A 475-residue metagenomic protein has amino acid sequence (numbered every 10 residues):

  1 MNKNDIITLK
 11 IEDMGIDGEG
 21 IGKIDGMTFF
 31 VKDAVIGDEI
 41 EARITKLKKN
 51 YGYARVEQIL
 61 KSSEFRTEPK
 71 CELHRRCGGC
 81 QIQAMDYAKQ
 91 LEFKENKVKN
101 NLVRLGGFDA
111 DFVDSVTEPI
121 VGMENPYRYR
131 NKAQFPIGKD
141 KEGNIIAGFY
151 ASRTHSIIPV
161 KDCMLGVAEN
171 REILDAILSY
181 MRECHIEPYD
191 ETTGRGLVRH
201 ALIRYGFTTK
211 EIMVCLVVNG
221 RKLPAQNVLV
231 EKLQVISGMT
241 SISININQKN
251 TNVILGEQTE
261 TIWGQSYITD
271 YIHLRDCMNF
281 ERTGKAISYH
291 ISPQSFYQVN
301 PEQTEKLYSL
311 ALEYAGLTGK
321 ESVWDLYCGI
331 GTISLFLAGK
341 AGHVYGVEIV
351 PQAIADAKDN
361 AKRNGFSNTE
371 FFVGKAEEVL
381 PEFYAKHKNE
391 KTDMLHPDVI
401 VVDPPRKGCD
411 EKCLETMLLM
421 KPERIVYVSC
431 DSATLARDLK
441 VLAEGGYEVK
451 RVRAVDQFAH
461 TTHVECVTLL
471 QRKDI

Functional and structural regions predicted by a protein language model:
M1-P69, L73, F371: Terminal RNA-binding accessory module
N2-D5, I16, A225-I475: Rossmann-like S-adenosyl-L-methionine
G20-D25, G148-A151, C215-V217, A357: Short, acidic/hydrophobic/Gly-rich beta-strand patch recurrent on exposed beta strands that often constitutes part
E57-P69, R75-P188, L223: Extended interfacial segments that mediate partner engagement and assembly in macromolecular machines
E118-N125, E191-T192, H200, R204 (+1 more regions): Short, solvent-exposed loop/turn elements at beta->coil junctions and helix N-caps that rim active or binding pockets
Y127-N131, K210, T462-H463: A short, glycine/Asx- and small/polar-enriched loop/turn that sits immediately N-terminal to a beta-strand
R128-D140, I145-A151, I203-Y205, E260 (+2 more regions): Short beta-strand elements
I203, K210-N219, S288-S292, V399: Short, aliphatic-rich beta-strand segments
